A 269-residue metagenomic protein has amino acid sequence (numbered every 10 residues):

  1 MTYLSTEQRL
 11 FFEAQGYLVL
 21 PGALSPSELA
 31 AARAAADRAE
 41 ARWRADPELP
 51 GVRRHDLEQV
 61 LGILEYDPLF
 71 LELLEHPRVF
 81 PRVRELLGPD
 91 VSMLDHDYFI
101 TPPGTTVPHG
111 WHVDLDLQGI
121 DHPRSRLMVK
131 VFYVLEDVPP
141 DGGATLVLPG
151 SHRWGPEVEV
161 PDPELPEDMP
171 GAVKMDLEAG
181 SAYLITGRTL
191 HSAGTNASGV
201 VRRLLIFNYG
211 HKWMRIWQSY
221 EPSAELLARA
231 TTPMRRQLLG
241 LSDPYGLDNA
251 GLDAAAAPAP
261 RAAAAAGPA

Functional and structural regions predicted by a protein language model:
M1-Q15, P21-D121: Non-heme Fe(II)-dependent double-stranded beta-helix
V19-L20, V131-Y133, Y183-I185: Short hydrophobic-aromatic micro-motifs
S25-P26, F99-T101, V138-P140, H152-R153 (+2 more regions): Short, solvent-exposed loop/turn segments at secondary-structure junctions
D56, Y66, L94-D95, L127-V129 (+2 more regions): Residues that flank catalytic or metal-binding motifs in active/ligand-binding sites
H96-Y98, V131-Y133, L205-Y209: A structural signal for short, well-ordered beta-strand segments
V107-M175, M214-P222: Catalytic core of non-heme Fe(II) oxygenases with the double-stranded beta-helix
W154-L190, G194-A269: Conserved double-stranded beta-helix
